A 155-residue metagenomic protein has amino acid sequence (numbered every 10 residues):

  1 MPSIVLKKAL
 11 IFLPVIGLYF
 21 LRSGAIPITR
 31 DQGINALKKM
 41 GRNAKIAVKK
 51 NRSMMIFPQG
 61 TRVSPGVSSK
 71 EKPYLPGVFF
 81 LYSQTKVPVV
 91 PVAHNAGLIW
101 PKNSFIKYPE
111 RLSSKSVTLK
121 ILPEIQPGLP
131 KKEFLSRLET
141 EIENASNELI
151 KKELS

Functional and structural regions predicted by a protein language model:
M1-G33: Catalytic core of membrane glycerolipid acyltransferases/transacylases, capturing the structured, soluble-facing
V5, I11, I28-R30, G41-A44 (+3 more regions): Soluble extracytoplasmic domains of inner/organellar membrane proteins
V15-G17, K49-M55, S64-E133: A cross-family acyltransferase "interaction/gating" segment
G33-I34, K131: Residues at or immediately preceding the N-termini of alpha-helices
I34-L37, E71: A conditional alpha-helix N-cap/helix-loop micro-motif detector
I46-K49, G97, K120, L129-S155: Membrane-interfacial terminal anchoring regions of lipid-handling membrane enzymes
